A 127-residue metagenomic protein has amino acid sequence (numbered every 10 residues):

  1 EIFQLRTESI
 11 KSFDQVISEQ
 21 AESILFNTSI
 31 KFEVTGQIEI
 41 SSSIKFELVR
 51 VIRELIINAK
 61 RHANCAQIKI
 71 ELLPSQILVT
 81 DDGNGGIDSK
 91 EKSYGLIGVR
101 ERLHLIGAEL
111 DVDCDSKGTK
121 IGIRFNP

Functional and structural regions predicted by a protein language model:
E1-S12, T35, A63: Flexible helix-coil linker/loop segments in the cytosolic histidine kinase module, especially at subdomain junctions
T7-T28: Short beta-to-alpha transition helix within the HATPase_c
T28-Q37, L78, L110-D113: Conserved transmitter core of two-component histidine kinases
S29-R53: Conserved short strand/loop->alpha-helix "switch" segment adjacent to the catalytic nucleotide/phosphoryl-transfer site
K45-Q67: Conserved ATP-binding N-box helix of the HATPase_c
Q67-T80: Short beta-strand/loop element within the Bergerat-fold HATPase_c
T80-G86: Glycine-rich acidic phosphate-binding loop
D88-G122: ATP phosphate-binding glycine-rich loop and adjacent ATP-lid/helix-beta elements within ATP-binding kinase/ATPase
